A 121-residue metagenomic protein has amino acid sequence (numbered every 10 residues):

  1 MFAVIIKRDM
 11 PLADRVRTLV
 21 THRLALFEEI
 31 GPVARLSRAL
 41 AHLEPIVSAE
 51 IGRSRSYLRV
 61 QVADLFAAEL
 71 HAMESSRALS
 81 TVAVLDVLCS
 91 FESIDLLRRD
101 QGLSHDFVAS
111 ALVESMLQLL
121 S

Functional and structural regions predicted by a protein language model:
M1-I6, S37-P45: Short linear capping/connector segments at secondary-structure termini
M1-L19: Amphipathic alpha-helical linker/stalk segments
I6-K7, L24, A72, R99: Short N-terminal micro-motifs specific to bacterial/archaeal maturation and metal-cluster initiation sites
K7-P11, S76, L103: Short coil/turn linker and secondary-structure boundary residues
T18-R38, P45-A72, L79-A83, S110 (+1 more regions): Amphipathic alpha-helical packing segments from all-alpha helical-bundle domains
D64, V82-L103, Q118-S121: Amphipathic C-terminal alpha-helical segment
S104-A109: Membrane-interface alpha-helices
